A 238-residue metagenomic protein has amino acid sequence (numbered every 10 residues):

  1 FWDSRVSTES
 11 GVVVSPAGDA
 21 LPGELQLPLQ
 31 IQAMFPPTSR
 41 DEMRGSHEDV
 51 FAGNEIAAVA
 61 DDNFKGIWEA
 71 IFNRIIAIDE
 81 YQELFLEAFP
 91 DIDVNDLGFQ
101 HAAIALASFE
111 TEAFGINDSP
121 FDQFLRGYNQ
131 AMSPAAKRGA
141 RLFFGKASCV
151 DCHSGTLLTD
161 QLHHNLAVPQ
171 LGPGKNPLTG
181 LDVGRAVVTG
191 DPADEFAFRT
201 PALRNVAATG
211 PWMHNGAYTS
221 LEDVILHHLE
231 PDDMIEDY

Functional and structural regions predicted by a protein language model:
F1-Y238: Periplasmic c-type cytochrome electron-transfer domains
